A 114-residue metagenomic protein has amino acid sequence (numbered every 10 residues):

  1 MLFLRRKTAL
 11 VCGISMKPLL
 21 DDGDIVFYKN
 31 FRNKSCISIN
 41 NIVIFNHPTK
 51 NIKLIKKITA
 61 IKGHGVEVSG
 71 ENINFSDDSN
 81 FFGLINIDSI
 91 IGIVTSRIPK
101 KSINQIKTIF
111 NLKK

Functional and structural regions predicted by a protein language model:
M1-K114: Extended hydrophobic leader/signal-anchor segments used for secretion and membrane insertion
